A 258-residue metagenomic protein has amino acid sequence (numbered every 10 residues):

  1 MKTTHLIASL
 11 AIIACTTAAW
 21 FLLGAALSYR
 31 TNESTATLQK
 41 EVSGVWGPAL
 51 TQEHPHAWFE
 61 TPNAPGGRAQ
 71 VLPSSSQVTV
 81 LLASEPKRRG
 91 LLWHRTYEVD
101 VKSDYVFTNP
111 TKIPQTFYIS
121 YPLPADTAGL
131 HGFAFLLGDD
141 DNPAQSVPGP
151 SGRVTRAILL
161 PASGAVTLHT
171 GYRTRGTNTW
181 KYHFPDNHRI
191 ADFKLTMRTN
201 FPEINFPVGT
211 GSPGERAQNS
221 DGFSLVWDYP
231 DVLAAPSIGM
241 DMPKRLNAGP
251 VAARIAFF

Functional and structural regions predicted by a protein language model:
M1-H5: Positively charged n-region of N-terminal signal peptides that target proteins for export
L6-G24: Hydrophobic membrane-insertion alpha-helices, especially the h-region of bacterial N-terminal signal peptides
T16-W20, S43, L50: Intrinsically disordered, low-complexity leader/linker segments that occur at the extreme N-terminus
A26-A49: Alpha-helical transmembrane signal-anchor/signal-peptide segments
G44, G66-V226, V232: Soluble non-transmembrane domains of integral membrane proteins
G44-A64: Juxtamembrane non-transmembrane segments of integral membrane proteins
H54-A57, G209-T210, D241-M242: Short coil/turn segments at secondary-structure boundaries
D228-F258: Cytosolic-side membrane-insertion boundary helix
